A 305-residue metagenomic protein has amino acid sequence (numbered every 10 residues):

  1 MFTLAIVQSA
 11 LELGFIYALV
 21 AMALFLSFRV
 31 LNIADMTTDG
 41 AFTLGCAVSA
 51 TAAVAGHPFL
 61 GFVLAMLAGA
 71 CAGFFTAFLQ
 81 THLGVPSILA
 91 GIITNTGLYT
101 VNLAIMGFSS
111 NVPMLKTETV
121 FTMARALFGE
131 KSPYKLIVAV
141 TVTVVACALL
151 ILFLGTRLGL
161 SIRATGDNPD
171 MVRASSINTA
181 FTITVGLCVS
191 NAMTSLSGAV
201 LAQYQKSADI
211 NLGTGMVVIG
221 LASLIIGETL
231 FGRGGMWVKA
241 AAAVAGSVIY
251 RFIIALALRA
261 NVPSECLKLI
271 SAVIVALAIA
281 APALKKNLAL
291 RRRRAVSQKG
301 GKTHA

Functional and structural regions predicted by a protein language model:
M1-V20, V48, G56-L60, A126-L136: Membrane-interfacial amphipathic/re-entrant helices at transmembrane-helix boundaries
L24, H57-T96, V101, T143-V145 (+2 more regions): Alpha-helical transmembrane segments within multi-pass membrane transporters and channels
F28-H82, A124-G129, G234-G235, R259: Membrane-embedded helix boundary and interhelical linker motif in transport proteins
R29-A34, F74-T119, R157, K206-I210 (+1 more regions): Short loop segments and helix-boundary regions at transmembrane helix junctions of multi-pass inner-membrane proteins
A72, S132-V217: Helix-loop-helix "hairpin" substructures at the membrane interface of multi-pass membrane proteins
S87, L98-G155, T184-V185, C266 (+1 more regions): Transmembrane helix-bundle core of multi-pass membrane transporters and related energy-transducing complexes
D167-A174, N178-F181, I253-A305: Cytosolic-side transmembrane-helix boundaries in multi-pass membrane proteins
T194-L269: Transmembrane alpha-helical segments in multi-pass inner-membrane proteins
